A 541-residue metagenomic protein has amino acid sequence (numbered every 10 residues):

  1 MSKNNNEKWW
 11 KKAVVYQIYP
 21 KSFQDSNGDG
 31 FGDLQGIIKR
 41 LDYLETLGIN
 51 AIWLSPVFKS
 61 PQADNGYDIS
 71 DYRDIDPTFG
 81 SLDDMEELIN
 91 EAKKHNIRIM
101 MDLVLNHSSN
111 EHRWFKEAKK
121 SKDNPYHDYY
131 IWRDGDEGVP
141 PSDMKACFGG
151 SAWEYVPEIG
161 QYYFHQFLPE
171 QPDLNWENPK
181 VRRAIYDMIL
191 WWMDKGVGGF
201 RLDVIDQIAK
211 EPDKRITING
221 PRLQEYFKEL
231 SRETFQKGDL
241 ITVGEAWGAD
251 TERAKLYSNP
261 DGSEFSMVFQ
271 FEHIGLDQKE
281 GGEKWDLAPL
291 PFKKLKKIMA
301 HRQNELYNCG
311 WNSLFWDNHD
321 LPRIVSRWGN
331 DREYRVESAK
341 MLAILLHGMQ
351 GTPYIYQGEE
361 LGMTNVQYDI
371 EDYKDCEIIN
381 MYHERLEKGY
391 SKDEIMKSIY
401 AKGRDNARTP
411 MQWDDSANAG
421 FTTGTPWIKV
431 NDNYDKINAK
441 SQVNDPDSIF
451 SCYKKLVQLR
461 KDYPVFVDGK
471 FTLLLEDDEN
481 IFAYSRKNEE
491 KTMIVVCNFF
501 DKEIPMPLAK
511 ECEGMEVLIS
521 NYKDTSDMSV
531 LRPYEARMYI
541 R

Functional and structural regions predicted by a protein language model:
S2-R541: Active-site and adjacent substrate-binding regions of carbohydrate-active enzymes
